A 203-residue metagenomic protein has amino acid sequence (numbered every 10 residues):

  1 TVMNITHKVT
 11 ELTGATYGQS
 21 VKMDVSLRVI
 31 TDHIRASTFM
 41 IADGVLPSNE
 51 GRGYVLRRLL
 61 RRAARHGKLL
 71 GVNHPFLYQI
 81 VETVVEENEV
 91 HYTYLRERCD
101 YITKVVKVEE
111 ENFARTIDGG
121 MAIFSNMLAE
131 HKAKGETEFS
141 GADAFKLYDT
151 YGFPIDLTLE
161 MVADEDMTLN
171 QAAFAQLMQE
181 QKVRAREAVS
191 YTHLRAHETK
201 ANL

Functional and structural regions predicted by a protein language model:
T1-T16: Function-dense linear segments that define catalytic or interfacial modules in macromolecule-processing proteins
N4-K8, G53-R58, Y78-V85, D100-I102 (+3 more regions): A glycine-rich phosphate-binding loop feature that marks nucleotide/adenosyl-phosphate handling sites
G14, F39-L46, A64-V72, E86-E89 (+6 more regions): Charged/polar positions within long, soluble alpha-helices
K22-S26, V105-V106: Histidine/acidic-rich helix-loop-helix segments that form or flank divalent-metal centers in metalloenzyme catalytic
V25-G44, E50-H66, T83-H91, D118-M121 (+1 more regions): Core structural elements
H66-F113, F153-E180: Extended, well-ordered alpha-helical scaffold/bundle regions in very large, multi-domain proteins
F113-Y191: Extended, domain-scale alpha-helical bundle/helix-rich regions
T192-T199: Conserved small/polar residues in nucleotide/adenosyl-binding loops
